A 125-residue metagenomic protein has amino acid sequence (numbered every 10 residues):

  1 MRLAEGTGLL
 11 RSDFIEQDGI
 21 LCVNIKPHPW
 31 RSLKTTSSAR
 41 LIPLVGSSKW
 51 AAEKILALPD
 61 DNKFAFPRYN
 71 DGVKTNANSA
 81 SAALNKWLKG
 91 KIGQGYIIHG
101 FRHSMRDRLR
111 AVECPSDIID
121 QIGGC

Functional and structural regions predicted by a protein language model:
A4, G8-E53: Conserved tyrosine-mediated DNA breakage-rejoining catalytic core shared by Y-recombinases
E5, K86, G100-C125: C-terminal catalytic core of tyrosine-transesterase DNA break-rejoin enzymes
L9, K54-L58, V112: Residue-level signal for well-ordered alpha-helical positions
D13-I15, G19-N24, D61, A83 (+1 more regions): Active/binding-pocket-proximal capping segment
I20, A39-L41, D61, G93 (+1 more regions): Active-site lining segments that contact anionic ligands and/or coordinate catalytic metals
H28-P29, V45-Q94: Active-site/catalytic core of tyrosine-dependent DNA strand-transfer enzymes
T36, I98-H99: Residue-level marker of regulatory loop/turn positions in helix-turn-helix DNA-binding domains and in histidine
